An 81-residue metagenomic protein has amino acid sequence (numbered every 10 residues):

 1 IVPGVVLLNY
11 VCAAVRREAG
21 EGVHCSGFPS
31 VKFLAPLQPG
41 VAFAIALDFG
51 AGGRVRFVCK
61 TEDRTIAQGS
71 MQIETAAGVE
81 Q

Functional and structural regions predicted by a protein language model:
I1-E18, E80-Q81: Hot-dog-fold acyl-thioester-processing enzymes
V2, F28-S30, F57: Aromatic-residue detector
L7, R17-E18, S26-G27, R64 (+1 more regions): Generic ordered-secondary-structure signal
V11-A46: Hydrophobic beta-strand-centered segment that forms part of the acyl-chain substrate-binding groove
P39, D48-Q81: HotDog/MaoC-like acyl-thioester-processing domains
